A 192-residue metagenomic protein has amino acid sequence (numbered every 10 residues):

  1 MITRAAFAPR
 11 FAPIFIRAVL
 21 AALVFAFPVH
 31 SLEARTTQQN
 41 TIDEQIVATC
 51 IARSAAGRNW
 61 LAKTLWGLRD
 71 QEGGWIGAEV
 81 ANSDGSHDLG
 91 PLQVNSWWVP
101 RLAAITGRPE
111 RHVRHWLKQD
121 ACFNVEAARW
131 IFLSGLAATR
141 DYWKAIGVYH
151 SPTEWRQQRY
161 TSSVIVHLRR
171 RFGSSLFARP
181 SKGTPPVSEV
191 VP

Functional and structural regions predicted by a protein language model:
M1-A12: N-terminal secretory signal peptides that target proteins for export/translocation
R17-P28: Bacterial N-terminal signal peptides
V29-A34: Sec/Tat signal peptide C-region and signal peptidase I cleavage site
R35-P192: Catalytic glycan-binding domains that act on GlcNAc-containing polysaccharides
